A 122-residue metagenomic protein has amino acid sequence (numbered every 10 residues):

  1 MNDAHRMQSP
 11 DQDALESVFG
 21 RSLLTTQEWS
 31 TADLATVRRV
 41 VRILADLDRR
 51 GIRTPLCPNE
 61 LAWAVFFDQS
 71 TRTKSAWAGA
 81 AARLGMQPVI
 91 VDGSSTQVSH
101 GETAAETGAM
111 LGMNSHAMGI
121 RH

Functional and structural regions predicted by a protein language model:
M1-N2, A81: Intrinsic-disorder/low-complexity regions
N2-S75: Positively charged, low-complexity intrinsically disordered leader regions
L61-N114: Active-site cofactor/substrate anionic-group-binding motifs, chiefly glycine- and Lys/Arg-rich phosphate-binding loops
N114-H122: A glycine-rich helix N-cap at a beta->alpha junction
